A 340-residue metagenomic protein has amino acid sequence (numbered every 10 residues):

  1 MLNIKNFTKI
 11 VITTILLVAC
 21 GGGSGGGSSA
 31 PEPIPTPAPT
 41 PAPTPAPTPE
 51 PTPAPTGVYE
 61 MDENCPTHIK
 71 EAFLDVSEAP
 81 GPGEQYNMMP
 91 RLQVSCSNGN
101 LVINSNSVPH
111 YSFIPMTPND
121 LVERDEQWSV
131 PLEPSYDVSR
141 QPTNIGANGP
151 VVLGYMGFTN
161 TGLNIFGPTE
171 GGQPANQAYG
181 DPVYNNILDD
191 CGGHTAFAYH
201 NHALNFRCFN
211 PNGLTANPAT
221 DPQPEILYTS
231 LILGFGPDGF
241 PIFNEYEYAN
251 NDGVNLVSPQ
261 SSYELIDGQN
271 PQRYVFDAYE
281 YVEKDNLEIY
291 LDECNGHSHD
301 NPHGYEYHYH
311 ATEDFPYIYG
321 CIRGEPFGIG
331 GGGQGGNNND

Functional and structural regions predicted by a protein language model:
M1-V18: Sec-dependent bacterial lipoprotein signal peptides
L16-A54: Bacterial Sec-dependent N-terminal signal peptides
T52-D189: Solvent-exposed N-terminal domain segments of exported/luminal and surface proteins
P55-N64, N270-D340: Long, compositionally biased interface segments
D125-Q127, L153-Y155, L188, A196-H200 (+5 more regions): Extracellular structured ligand-interaction cores
T159-L163, T195-F209, P302-P316: Extracellular/lumenal glycan-associated surfaces
Y184, L204-F276: Short helix-loop boundary/capping segments
N185-G193, Y290-H297: Short, recurring structural edge motifs at helix starts
